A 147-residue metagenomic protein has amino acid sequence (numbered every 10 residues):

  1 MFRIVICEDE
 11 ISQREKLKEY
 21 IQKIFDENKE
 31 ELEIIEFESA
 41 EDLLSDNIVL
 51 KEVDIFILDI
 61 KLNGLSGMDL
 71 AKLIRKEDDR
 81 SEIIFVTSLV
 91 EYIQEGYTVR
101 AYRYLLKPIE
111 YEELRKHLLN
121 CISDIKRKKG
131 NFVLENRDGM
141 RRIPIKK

Functional and structural regions predicted by a protein language model:
M1-R3: Non-catalytic signal-transmission and effector/linker regions of two-component phosphorelay proteins
E8: Conserved acidic carboxylate
I11-K18, I93: Charged phosphotransfer/docking patches of two-component systems
K16, Y20-E27: Alpha-helical interaction/dimerization surfaces of two-component signaling modules
F25-I34, E38, R80-S81: A generic structural motif
E36-I55: Acidic, metal-coordinating helix/loop segments flanking the phosphotransfer/catalytic sites of two-component signaling
L50-R127: CheY-like receiver
K116-K147: Conserved binding/recognition cores within well-folded domains
